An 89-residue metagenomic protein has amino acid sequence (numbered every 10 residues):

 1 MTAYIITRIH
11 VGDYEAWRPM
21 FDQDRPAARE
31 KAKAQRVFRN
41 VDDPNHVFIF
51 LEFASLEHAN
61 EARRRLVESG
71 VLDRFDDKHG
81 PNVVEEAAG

Functional and structural regions predicted by a protein language model:
M1-G89: Short S/T/G/P-rich N-terminal loop/turn motif that feeds into the first structured element of a domain
